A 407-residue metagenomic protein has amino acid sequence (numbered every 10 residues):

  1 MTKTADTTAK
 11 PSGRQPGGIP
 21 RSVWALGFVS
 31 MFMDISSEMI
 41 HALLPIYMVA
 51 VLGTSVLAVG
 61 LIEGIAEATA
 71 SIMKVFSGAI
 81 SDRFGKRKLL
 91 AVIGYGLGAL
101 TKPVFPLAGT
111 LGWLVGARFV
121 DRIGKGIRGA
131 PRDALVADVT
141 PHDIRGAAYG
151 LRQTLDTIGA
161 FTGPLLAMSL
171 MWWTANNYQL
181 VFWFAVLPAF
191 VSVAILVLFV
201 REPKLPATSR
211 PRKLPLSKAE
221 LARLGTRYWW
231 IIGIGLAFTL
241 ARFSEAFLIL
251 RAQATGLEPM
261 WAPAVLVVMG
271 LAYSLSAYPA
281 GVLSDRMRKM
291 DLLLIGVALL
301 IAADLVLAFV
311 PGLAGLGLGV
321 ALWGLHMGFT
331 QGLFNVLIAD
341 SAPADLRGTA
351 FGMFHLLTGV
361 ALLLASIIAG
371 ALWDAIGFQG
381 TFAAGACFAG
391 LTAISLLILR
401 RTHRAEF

Functional and structural regions predicted by a protein language model:
T2-P20, E202-I234: Juxtamembrane intracellular "pre-TM" segments in multi-pass secondary transporters
G13-E67, Y228-V265: Helix-loop boundary and gating motifs at the non-cytosolic
I46-V51, T162-L180, L364-G380: Transmembrane alpha-helix termini and helix-breaking/packing motifs in multi-pass membrane transporters
M73-G85, M171, S276-R288, W373-D374: Helix-to-loop junctions at the C-terminal end of transmembrane segments in multipass secondary transporters
L89-P103, V186, D291-V306, A386: Structural signature of the two symmetry-related core transmembrane helices
A117-I158: Cytoplasmic helix-loop-helix junction between adjacent transmembrane helices in 12-TM secondary transporters
G150-L165, L357-A365: Glycine-rich segments within core transmembrane alpha-helices of 12-TM secondary carriers
L187-T208, T392-R400: C-terminal membrane-cytosol helix-exit motif in multi-pass small-molecule transporters
